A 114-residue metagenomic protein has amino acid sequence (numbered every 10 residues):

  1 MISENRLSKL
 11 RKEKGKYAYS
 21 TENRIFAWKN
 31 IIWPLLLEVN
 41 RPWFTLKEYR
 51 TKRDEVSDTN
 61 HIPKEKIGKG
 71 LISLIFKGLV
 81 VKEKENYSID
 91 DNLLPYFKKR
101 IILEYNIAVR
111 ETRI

Functional and structural regions predicted by a protein language model:
I2-W43: Short alpha-helical segments that sit at the start of domains
R41-E55: Short acidic, hydrophobic short linear motifs in intrinsically disordered regions
T59-F76: Short amphipathic alpha-helical interaction segments
I75-E85: A short, conserved structural fragment
E85-N92: Minor-groove-contacting beta-hairpin "wing" of winged helix-turn-helix DNA-binding domains
L94-I114: Short, amphipathic alpha-helical interaction segments positioned at domain boundaries
